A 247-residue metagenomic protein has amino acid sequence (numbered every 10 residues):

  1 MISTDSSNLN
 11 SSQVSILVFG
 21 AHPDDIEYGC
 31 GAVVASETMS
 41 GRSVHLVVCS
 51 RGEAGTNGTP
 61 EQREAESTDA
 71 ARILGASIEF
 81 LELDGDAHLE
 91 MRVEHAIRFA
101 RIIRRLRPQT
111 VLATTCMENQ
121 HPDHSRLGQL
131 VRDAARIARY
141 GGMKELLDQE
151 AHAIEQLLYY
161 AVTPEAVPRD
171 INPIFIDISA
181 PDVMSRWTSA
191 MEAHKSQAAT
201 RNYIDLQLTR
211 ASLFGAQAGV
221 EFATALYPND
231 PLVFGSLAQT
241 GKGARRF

Functional and structural regions predicted by a protein language model:
M1-L106, Y227, Q239-R246: Active-site rim/loop-helix segments in enzyme catalytic domains that contact anionic ligands
I2-L17, M91-F247: Metal-dependent de-N-acetylase/amidase catalytic core
